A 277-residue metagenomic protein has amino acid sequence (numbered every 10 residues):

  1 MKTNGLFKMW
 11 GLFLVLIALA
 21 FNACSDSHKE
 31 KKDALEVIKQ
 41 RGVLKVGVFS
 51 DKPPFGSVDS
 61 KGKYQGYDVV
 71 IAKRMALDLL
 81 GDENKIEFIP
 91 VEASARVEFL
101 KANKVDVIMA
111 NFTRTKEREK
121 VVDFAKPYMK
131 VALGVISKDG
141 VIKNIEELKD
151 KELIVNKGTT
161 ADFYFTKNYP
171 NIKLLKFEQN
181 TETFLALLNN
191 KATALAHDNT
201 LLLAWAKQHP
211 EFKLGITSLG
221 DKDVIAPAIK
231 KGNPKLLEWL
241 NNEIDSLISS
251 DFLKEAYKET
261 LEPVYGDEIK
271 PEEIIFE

Functional and structural regions predicted by a protein language model:
S25-H28, V70, R74-D78, K151-E152 (+3 more regions): Extended ligand-binding regions for polar small-molecule ligands
D26-K29, K39, F163-F177, K213-S218 (+1 more regions): Ligand-binding clefts/hinges and TM-proximal coupling segments of bilobed small-molecule sensing domains
K29-M109: Extracytoplasmic small-molecule ligand-binding "clamshell" domains of the periplasmic binding protein/Venus flytrap
K31-D33, I86-E98, G140, L175-L185 (+2 more regions): Short helix-initiation/N-cap motifs at beta->coil->alpha
R41-V48, Q65, I145-T159: Short loop->beta-strand "edge-of-pocket" segments that line small-molecule binding or catalytic clefts across diverse
S50, M129-D139, N199, L203-D245 (+1 more regions): Periplasmic-binding protein-like
K73, L77, K85-E147, L214 (+1 more regions): Acidic, polar ligand-binding/catalytic clefts
A95, F112-K120, Y164-K167, T181 (+1 more regions): A ligand-binding cleft/hinge motif common to bilobed small-molecule-binding domains
